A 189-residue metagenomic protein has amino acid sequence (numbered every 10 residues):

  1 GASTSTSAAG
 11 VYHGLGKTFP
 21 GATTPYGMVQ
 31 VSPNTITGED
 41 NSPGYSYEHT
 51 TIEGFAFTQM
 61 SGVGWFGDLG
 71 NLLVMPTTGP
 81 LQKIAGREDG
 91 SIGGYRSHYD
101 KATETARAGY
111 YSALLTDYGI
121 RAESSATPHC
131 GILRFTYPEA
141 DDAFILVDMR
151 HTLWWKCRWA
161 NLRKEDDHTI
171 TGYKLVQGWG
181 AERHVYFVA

Functional and structural regions predicted by a protein language model:
G1-A189: Accessory carbohydrate-recognition regions in carbohydrate-active enzymes
